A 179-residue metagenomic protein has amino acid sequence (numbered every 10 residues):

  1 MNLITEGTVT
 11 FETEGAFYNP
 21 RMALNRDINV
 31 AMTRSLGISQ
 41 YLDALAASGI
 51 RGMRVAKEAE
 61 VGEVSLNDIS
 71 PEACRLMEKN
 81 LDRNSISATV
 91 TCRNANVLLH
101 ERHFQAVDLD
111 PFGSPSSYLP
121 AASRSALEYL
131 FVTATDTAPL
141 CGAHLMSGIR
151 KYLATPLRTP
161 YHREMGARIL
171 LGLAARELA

Functional and structural regions predicted by a protein language model:
M1-A179: SAM-dependent transferase fold signal centered on methyltransferase-like domains, encompassing both Class I
